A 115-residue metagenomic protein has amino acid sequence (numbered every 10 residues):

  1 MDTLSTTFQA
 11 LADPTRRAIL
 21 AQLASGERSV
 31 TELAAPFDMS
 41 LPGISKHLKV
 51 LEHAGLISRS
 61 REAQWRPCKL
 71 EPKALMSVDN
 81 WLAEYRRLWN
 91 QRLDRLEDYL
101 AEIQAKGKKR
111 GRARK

Functional and structural regions predicted by a protein language model:
M1-T15: Short alpha-helical segments that sit at the start of domains
M1-T3, Q22-L41, H53, S58 (+1 more regions): C-terminal regulatory/oligomerization modules of transcriptional regulators
L11-R17, A21, P72: Short alpha-helical elements of helix-turn-helix
D13, R59-R61: Conserved strand-loop elements at the edges of beta-sheets that form or border functional pockets
L48-K49: Short, hydrophobic-biased segments on the C-terminal half of alpha helices that form "recognition helices"
R61-P67: Short, Lys/Arg-rich nucleic-acid/phosphate-binding segment
